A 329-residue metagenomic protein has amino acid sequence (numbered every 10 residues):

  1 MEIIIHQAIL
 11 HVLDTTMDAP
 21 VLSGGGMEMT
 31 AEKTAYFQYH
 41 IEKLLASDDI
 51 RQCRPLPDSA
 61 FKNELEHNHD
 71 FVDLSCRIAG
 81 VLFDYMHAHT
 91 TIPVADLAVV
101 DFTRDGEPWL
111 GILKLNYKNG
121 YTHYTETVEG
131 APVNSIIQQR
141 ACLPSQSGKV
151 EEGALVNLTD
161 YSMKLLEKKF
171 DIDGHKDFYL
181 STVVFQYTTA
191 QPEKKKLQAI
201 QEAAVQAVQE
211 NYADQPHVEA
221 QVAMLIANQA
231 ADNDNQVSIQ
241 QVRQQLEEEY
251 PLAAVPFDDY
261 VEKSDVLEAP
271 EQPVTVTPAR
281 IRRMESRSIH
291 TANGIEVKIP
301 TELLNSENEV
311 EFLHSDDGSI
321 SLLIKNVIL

Functional and structural regions predicted by a protein language model:
E2-R280: Long, hydrophobic alpha/beta structural blocks
Q244-L329: C-terminal structured domains
